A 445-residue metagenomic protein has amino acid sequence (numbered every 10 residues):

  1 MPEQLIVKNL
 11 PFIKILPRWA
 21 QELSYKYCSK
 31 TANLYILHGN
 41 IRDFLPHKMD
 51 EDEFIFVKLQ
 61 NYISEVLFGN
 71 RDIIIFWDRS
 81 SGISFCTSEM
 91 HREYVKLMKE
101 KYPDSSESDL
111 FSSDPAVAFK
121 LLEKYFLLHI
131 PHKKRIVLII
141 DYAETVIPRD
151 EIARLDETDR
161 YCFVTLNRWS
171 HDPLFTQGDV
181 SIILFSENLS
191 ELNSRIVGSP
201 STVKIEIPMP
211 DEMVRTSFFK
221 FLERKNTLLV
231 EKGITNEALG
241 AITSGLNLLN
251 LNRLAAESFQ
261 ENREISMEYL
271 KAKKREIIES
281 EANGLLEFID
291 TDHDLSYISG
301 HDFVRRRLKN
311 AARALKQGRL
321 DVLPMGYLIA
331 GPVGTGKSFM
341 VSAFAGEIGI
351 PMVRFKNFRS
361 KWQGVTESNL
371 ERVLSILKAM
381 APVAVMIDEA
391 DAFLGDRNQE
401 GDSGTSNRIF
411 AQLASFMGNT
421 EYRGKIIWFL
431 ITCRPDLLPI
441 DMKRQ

Functional and structural regions predicted by a protein language model:
P2-A20: N-terminal low-complexity regulatory segments of large eukaryotic nuclear proteins
P2-I6, A282-R306: Charged, amphipathic alpha-helical linker segments immediately N-terminal to NTP-binding catalytic cores
P17-S29, Y35, E51-K225, H293-Q445: Walker A/P-loop NTP-binding motif of AAA+ ATPase domains
R195-I196, R263-L295: Conserved ASCE P-loop NTPase core motifs with emphasis on AAA+ ATPases
R215, K220-I278: Conserved AAA+ ATPase small/helical "lid" subdomain
L229-I242, F288-H293, F393-D396, R444: Short conserved motifs of the RecA-like P-loop NTPase core
